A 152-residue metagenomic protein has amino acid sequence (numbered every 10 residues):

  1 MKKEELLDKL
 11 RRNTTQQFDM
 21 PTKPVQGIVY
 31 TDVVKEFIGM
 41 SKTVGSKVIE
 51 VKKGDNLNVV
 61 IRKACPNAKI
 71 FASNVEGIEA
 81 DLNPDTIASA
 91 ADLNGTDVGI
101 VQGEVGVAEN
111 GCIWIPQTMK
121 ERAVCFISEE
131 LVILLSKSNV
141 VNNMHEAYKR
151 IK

Functional and structural regions predicted by a protein language model:
M1-K152: The feature marks the mature, well-folded catalytic cores of soluble enzymes
